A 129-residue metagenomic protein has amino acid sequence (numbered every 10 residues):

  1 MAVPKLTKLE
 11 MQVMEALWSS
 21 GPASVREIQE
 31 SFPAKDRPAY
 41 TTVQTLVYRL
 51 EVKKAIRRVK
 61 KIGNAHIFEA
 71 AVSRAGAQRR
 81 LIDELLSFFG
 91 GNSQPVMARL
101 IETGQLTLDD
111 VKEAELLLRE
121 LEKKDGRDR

Functional and structural regions predicted by a protein language model:
P4-L9, K61-R80: Short, cationic-aromatic polyanion-contact patches
A16-S24: Short capping segments at the starts of secondary-structure elements
A23-S31: Short acidic, hydrophobic short linear motifs in intrinsically disordered regions
E30-Y40: Short helix-coil junctions and helix-kink-helix linkers
Q44-Y48: Short, hydrophobic-biased segments on the C-terminal half of alpha helices that form "recognition helices"
K54: Glycine-centered, phosphate/nucleic-acid-interacting loop/turn motifs that mediate DNA/RNA or nucleotide
R58, A70, L108: Short beta-strand "wing" residues that participate in macromolecule-binding interfaces
R80-K124: Amphipathic alpha-helical dimerization/coiled-coil segments that flank or bridge DNA-binding/regulatory modules
